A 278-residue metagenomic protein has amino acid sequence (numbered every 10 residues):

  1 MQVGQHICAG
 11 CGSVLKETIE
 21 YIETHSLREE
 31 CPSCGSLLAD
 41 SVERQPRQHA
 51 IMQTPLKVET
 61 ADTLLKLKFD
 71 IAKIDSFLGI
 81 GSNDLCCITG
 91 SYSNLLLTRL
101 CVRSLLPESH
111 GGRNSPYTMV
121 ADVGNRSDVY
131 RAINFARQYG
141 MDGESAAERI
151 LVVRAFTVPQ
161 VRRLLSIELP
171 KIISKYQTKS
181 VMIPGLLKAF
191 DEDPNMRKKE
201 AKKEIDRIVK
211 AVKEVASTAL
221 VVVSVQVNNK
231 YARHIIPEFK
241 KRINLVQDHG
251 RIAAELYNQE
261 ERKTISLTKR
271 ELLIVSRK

Functional and structural regions predicted by a protein language model:
G4-H6, E29: Cys/His-enriched microdomains
A9-G10, P32-S33: Short, cysteine/histidine-rich loop/knuckle motifs that typically chelate Zn2+
L15, L38: Cys/His-rich microdomains that often coordinate metals
T18-E29: Short linker/helix segments within small regulatory modules
R44-R137: The Walker A/P-loop phosphate-binding site
P116-P194: Conserved inter-motif catalytic segment of the P-loop NTP-binding fold
P170-E238: P-loop NTPase motor core
K210-K278: Phosphate-binding/switch region of NTP-binding enzymes
